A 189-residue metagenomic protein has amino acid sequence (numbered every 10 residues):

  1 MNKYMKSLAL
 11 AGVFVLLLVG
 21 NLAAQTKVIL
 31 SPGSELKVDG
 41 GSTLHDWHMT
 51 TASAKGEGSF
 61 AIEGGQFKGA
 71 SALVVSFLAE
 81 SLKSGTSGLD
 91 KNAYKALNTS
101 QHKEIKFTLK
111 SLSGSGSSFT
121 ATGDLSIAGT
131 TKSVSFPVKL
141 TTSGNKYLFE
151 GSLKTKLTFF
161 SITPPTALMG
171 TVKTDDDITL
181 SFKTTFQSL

Functional and structural regions predicted by a protein language model:
M1-S7, A24: Positively charged n-region of N-terminal signal peptides that target proteins for export
A9-N21: Bacterial N-terminal signal peptides
A24-L189: Low-complexity, acidic/polar, glycine-enriched regions of mature
